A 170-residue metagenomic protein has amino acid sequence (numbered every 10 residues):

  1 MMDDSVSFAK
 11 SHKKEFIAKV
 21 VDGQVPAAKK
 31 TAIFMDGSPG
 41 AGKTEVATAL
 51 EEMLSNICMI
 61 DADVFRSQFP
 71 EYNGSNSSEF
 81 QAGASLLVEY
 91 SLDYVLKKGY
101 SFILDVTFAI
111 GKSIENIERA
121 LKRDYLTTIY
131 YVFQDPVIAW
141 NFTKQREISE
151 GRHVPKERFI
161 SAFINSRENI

Functional and structural regions predicted by a protein language model:
M1-V25: N-terminal pre-Walker A segment at the start of P-loop NTPase domains
G23-K30, V95-L96: Phosphate-binding P-loop
S38-P39: The conserved Walker
K43: Conserved lysine of the Walker
V46: Hydrophobic positions on the alpha1 helix immediately C-terminal to the Walker A/P-loop
L50-Y100: Conserved substrate/cofactor phosphate-moiety recognition/catalytic segment in nucleotide-dependent phosphotransferases
G83-Y131: Glycine-rich phosphate-binding loop used to anchor ATP phosphates in small-molecule kinases, encompassing both
N141-I170: Conserved GTP-binding G-domain of TRAFAC-class P-loop NTPases and closely related GTPase folds
